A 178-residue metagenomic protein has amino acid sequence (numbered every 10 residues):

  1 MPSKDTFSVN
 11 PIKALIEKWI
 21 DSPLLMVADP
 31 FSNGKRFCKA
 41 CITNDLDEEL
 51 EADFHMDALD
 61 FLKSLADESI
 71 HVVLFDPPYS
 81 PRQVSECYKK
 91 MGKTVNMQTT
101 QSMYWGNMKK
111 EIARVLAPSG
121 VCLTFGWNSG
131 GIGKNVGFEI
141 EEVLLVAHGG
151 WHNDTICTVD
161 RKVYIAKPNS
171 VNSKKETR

Functional and structural regions predicted by a protein language model:
M1-R178: Class I S-adenosyl-L-methionine-dependent methyltransferase catalytic core
